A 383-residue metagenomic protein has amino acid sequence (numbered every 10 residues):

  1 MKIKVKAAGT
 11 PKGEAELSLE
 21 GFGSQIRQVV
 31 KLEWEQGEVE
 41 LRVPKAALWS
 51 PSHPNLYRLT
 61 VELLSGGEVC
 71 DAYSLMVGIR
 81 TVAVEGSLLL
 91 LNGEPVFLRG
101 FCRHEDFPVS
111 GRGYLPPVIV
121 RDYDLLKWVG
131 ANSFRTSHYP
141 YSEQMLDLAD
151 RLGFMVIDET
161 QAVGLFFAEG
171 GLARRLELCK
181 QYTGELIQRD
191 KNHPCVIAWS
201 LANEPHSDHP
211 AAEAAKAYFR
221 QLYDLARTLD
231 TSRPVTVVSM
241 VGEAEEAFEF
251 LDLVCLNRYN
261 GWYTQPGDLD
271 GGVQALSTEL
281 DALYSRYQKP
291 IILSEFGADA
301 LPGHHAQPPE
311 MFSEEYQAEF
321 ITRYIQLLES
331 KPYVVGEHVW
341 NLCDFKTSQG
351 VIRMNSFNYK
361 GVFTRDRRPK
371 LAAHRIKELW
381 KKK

Functional and structural regions predicted by a protein language model:
M1-L148, L152-V156, Y182, Q188 (+6 more regions): Secreted/periplasmic carbohydrate-active enzymes, especially glycoside hydrolases
A83-S87, Y141-L146, R174-Q188, V237-A247 (+2 more regions): Alpha-helical scaffolding within the catalytic cores of extracellular/periplasmic polymer-degrading hydrolases
H104-P117, V129-S137, Q161-L178, L201-A214 (+3 more regions): The substrate-binding groove and active-site-proximal loops of carbohydrate-active enzymes, especially glycoside
P140-Y141, V163, M240, A298 (+1 more regions): Conserved beta-strand edge residues that scaffold enzyme active sites
L148-M155, E169-T183, A214, Y218 (+2 more regions): Aromatic- and acidic-residue-enriched segments that line the glycan-binding/catalytic groove of carbohydrate-active
G153-M155, Q161, R233-P234, P290: Proline-centered loop/turn at the N-terminus of a beta-strand
G153-T160, L253-Y259: Short hydrophobic/aromatic-enriched beta-strand-loop microsegments
C195-W199, K216-R227, V235-T236, A244-K383: Substrate-binding clefts and catalytic carboxylate motifs of secreted carbohydrate-active enzymes
